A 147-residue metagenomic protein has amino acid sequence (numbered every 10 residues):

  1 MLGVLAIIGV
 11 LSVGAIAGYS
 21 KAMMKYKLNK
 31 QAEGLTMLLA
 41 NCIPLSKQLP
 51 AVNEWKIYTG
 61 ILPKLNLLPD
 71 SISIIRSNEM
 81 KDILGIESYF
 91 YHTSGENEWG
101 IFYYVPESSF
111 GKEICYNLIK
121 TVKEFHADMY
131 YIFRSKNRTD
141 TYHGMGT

Functional and structural regions predicted by a protein language model:
M1, M23-M24, M37, M80 (+2 more regions): Detector for methionine-enriched segments
M1-M24, Q31-G34: N-terminal single-pass transmembrane signal-anchor helix
Y19-A22, A32-V52: N-terminal alpha-helical signal peptides/signal-anchor transmembrane segments
K25-L28, S108: Short, charged/polar micro-motifs that form catalytic or ligand-binding hotspots
Q48-T147: Periplasmic/extracellular, small/polar-rich flexible segments of pilin-like filament-forming proteins
